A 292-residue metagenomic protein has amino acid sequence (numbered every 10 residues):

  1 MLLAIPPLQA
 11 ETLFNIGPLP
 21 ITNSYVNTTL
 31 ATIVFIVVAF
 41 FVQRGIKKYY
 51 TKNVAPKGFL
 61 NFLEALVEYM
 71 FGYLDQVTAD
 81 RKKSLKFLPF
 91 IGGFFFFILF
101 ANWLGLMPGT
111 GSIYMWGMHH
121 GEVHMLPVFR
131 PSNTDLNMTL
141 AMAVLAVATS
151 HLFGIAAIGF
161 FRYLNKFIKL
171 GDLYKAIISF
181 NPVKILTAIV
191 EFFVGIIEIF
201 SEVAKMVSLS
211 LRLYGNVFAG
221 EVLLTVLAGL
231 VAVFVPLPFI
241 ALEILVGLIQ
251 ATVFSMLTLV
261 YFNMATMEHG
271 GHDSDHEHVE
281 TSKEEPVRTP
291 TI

Functional and structural regions predicted by a protein language model:
M1-I292: Selective transmembrane helix interface/packing segments
